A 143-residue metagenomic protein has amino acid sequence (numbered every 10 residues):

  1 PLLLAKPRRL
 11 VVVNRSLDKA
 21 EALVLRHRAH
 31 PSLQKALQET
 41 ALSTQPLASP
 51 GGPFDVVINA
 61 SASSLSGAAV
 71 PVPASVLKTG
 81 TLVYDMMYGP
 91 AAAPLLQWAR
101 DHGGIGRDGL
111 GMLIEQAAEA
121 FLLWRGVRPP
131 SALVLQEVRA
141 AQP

Functional and structural regions predicted by a protein language model:
P1-L2, V57-A62, L113-L122: Active-site-proximal catalytic alpha-helix in oxidoreductases
L2, A20-V24, L95, A99: Hydrophobic packing residues within well-ordered alpha-helices of enzyme cores
L3, P7, E21, P50-V57: Adenine nucleotide-associated cytosolic modules
L3-R9, D101-I105: Conserved S-adenosyl-L-methionine
A5-L33: NAD(P)-binding Rossmann-fold cofactor-contacting core
R28-P31, A60, W124-V127: Short, hinge-like loop/turn segments at secondary-structure boundaries
Q34-G106: Rossmann-like adenosine-cofactor binding region
L82, M86-P143: Adenosine-phosphate binding glycine-rich loop
